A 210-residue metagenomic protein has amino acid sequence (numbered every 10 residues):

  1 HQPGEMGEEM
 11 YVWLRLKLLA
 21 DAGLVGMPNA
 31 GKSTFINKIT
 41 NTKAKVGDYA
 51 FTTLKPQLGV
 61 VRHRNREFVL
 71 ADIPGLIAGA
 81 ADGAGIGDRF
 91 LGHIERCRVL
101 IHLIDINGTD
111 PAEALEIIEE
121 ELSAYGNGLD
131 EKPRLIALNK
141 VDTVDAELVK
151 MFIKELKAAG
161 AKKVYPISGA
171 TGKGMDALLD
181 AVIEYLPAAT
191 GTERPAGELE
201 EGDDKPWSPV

Functional and structural regions predicted by a protein language model:
H1, G7-A30, I36, R64 (+2 more regions): C-terminal-of-GTPase-core extension/linker across diverse P-loop GTPases
H1-A84, D88-V99, I104, L179-V182 (+1 more regions): Conserved G1/Walker A P-loop phosphate-binding module
